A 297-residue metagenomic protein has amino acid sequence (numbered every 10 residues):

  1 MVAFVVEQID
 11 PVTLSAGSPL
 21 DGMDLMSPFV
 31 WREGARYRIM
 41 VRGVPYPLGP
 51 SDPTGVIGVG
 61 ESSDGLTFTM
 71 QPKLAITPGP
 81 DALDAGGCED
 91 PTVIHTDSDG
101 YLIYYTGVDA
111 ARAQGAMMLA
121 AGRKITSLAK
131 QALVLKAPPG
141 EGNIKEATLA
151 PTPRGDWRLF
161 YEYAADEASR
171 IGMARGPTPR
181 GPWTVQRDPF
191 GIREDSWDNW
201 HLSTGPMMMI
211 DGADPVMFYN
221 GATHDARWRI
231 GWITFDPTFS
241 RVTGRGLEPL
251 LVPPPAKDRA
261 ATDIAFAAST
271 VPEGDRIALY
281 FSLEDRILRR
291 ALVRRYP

Functional and structural regions predicted by a protein language model:
M1-G86, I94-N199, M209-A261, E273-P297: Beta-rich carbohydrate-recognition and catalytic domains
L202-P206: Secondary-shell segments that build the walls of catalytic and ion/ligand-binding clefts
